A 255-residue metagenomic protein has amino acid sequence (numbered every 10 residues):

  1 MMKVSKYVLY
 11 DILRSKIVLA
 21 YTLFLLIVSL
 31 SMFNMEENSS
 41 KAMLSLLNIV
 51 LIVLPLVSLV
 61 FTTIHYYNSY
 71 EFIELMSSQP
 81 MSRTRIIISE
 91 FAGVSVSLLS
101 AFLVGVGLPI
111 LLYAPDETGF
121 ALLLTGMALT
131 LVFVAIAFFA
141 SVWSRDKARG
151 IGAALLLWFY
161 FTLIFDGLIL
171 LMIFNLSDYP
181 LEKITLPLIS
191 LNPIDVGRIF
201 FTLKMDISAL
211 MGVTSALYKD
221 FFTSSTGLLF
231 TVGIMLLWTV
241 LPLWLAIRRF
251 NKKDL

Functional and structural regions predicted by a protein language model:
M1-A20, T239-P242: Aromatic- and glycine-rich beta-strand/loop motifs that create alpha-glucan
M32-L44: Short, hydrophobic transmembrane alpha-helix segments
L44, L54-L59, S89, E117-L122 (+1 more regions): Short alpha-helical transmembrane interface motifs in multi-pass membrane proteins
S45-S69: Long, hydrophobic alpha-helical segments
I64-S95: Helix-loop-helix units of permease transmembrane domains in multi-pass membrane transporters, especially ABC
R83-G119: Selective transmembrane-helix segments that form parts of the transport pathway or gating/packing helices in multipass
T130-S177: A structural motif at transmembrane helix-loop-helix junctions in multipass membrane proteins
I164-V240, W244-R249: Terminal transmembrane helical anchor/hairpin motif
